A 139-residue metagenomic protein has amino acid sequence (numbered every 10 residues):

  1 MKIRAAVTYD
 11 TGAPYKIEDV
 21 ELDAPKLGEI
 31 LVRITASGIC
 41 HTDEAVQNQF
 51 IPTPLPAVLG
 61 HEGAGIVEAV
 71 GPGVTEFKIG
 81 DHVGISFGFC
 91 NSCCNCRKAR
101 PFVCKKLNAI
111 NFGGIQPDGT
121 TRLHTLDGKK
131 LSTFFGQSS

Functional and structural regions predicted by a protein language model:
K2-R4: Extreme N-terminal starter segment of soluble prokaryotic enzymes
G12-I17, H41-T42: Short N-terminal binding/cap micro-motifs at the start of the first secondary-structure element
G12-P14, T53, S92, F102: Flexible, glycine-rich phosphate/dinucleotide-binding loops and adjacent beta-alpha linkers at cofactor/substrate
K16, K26, S138-S139: A generic structural signal for well-ordered coil/turn residues at beta-strand boundaries that shape enzyme active-site
D19-E21: Generic structural detector for well-ordered beta-strands
D23-S37, Q47-R97, P117: Glycine-rich beta-strand-centered segment in the early N-terminal region that forms part of a ligand/cofactor-binding
C94-S139: NAD(P)H dinucleotide-binding glycine-rich loop of Rossmann-like/cofactor-binding domains, especially the beta1-alpha1
